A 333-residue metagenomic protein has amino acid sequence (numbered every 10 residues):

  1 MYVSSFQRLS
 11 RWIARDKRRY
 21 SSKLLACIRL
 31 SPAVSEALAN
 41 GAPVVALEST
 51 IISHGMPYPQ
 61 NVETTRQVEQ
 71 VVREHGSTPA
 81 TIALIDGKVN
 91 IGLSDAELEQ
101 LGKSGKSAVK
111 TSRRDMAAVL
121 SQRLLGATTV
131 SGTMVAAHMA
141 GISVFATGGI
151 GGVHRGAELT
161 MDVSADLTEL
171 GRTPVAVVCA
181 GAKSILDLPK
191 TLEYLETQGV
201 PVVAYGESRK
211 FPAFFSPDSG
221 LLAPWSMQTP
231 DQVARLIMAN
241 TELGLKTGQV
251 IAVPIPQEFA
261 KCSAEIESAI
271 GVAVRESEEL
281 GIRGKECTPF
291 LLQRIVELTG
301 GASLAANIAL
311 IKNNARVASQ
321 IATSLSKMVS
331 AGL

Functional and structural regions predicted by a protein language model:
M1-A26, L333: N-terminal mitochondrial targeting presequence
L24-L38: N-terminal basic/disordered segments at the start of proteins
S35-A39, V44-V45, E74, A136-M139 (+6 more regions): Solvent-exposed alpha-helices and their adjacent loops that cap or buttress functional pockets in soluble metabolic
E36, S49, H54-M56, N61-V119 (+1 more regions): Glycine-rich nucleotide/cofactor/substrate-binding loop typically near the N-terminus or early in the first domain
V45-L47, P79-L84, G126, V144-G149 (+5 more regions): General beta-strand structural signal in soluble alpha/beta enzymes
A127-V130, E158-G171, V175-T197, P230-R235: Active-site glycine-rich loop that binds ribose-phosphate moieties when present
F215-E242: Anionic-ligand binding region
N240, L245-N313: A C-terminal functional module that forms or caps the active site or interfaces directly with catalytic machinery
